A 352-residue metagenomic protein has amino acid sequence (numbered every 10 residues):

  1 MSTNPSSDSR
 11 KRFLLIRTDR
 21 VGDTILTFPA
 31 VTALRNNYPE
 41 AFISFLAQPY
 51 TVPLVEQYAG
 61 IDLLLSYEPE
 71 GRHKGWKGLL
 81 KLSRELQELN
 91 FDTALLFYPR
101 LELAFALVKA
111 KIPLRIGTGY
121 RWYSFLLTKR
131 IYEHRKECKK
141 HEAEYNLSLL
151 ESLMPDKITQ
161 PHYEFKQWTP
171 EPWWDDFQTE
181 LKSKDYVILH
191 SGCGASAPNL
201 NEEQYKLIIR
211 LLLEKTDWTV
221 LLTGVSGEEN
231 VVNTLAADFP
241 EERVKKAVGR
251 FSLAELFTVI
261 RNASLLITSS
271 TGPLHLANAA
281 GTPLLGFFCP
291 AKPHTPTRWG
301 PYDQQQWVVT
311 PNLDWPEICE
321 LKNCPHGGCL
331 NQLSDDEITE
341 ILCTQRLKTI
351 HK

Functional and structural regions predicted by a protein language model:
M1-K352: Catalytic machinery of carbohydrate-active enzymes, primarily nucleotide-sugar-dependent glycosyltransferases
